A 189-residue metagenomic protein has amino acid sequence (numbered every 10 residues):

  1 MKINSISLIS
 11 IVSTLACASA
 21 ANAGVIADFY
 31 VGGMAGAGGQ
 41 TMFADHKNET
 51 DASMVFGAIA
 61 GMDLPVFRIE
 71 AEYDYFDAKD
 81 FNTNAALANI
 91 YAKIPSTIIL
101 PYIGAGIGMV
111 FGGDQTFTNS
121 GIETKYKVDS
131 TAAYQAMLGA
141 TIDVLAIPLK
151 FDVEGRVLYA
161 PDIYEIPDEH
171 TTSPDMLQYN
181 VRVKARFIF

Functional and structural regions predicted by a protein language model:
M1-A27, I188-F189: Cleavable N-terminal export/targeting peptides
N22-I69, Y75, R186-I188: Short glycine/proline- and aromatic-enriched beta-strand/turn motifs that initiate or cap beta-hairpins
I26, D51-S53, T83-A85, T131-A133 (+1 more regions): Membrane-spanning beta-strands of outer-membrane beta-barrel proteins
T41-D51, K79-N84, G113-I122, I163-H170: Outer-membrane beta-barrel translocator domains and adjoining extracellular loop/strand segments of Gram-negative
N48, Y126-V128, S173: Residue-level "hotspot" positions that anchor or transmit function at local structural transition points
I59-G121, Y126-Y134, I142-F151, K184-F187: Gram-negative (and chloroplast) outer-membrane scaffold detector with strong preference for beta-barrel transmembrane
E154-R156: Internal, hydrophobic beta-strand segments that form the core of beta-sheet-rich folds
M176-F189: Outer-membrane beta-barrel "beta-signal"
